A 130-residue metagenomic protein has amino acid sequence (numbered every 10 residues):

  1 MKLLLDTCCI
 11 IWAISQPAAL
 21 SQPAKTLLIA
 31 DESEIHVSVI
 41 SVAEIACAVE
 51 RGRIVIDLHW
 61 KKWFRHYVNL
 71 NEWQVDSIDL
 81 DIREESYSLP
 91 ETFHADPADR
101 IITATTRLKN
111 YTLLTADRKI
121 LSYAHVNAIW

Functional and structural regions predicted by a protein language model:
M1-V37, R51-H66, K109, Y123: Short, well-structured N-terminal submotif of metal-dependent ribonuclease cores
T7-C8, I45, S86, T106: Generic structural signal for small/hydrophobic residues in well-ordered secondary structure, especially within
C9, C47, D99-T103: Hydrophobic side chains within alpha-helical segments
Q16-P17, A48-R51, L70, L89 (+1 more regions): Residue-level signal for well-ordered alpha-helical positions
D57-L58, L70-R118: Active-site neighborhoods of divalent-metal-dependent phosphate/nucleic-acid chemistry enzymes
K119-V126: Short loop/helix-cap segments at secondary-structure boundaries that form the rim of catalytic
